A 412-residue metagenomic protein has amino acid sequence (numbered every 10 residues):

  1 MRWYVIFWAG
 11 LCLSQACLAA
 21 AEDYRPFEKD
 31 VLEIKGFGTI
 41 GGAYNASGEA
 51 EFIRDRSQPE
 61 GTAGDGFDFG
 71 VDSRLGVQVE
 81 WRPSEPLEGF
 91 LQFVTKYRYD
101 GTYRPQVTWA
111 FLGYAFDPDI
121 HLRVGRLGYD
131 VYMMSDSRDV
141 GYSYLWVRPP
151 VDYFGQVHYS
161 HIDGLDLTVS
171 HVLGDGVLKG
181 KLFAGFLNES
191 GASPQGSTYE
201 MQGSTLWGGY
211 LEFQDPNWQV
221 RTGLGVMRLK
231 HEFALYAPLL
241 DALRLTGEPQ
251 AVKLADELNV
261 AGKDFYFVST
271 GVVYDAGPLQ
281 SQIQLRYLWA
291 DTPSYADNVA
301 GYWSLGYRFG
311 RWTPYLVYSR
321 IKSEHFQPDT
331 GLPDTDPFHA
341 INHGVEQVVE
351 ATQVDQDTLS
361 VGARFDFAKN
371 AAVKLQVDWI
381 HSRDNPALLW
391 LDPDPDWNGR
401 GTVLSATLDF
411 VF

Functional and structural regions predicted by a protein language model:
M1-R25: Cleavable N-terminal export/targeting peptides
E22-Y24, A63-D65, D152-F154, D256-N259 (+1 more regions): Short, P/G- and charge-enriched loop/turn segments at secondary-structure junctions
E22-Y24, L75-V79, H381: Short secondary-structure capping/turn segments at boundaries of alpha-helices and beta-strands
R25-S57, T402: Transmembrane beta-strand segments of Gram-negative outer membrane beta-barrel proteins
E28, G66-D72, T102-R104, F154-H161 (+6 more regions): Short sequence motifs at beta-strands and strand-loop junctions characteristic of Gram-negative outer-membrane
E33-I34, G41-N45, G66-S190, G203-T205 (+3 more regions): Outer membrane beta-barrel
A43-G61, D136-S137, Y142-P150, V157-H158 (+3 more regions): Outer-membrane pore/translocation modules
S47-E49, G113, V226, A237-F412: Outer-membrane beta-barrel pore domains
